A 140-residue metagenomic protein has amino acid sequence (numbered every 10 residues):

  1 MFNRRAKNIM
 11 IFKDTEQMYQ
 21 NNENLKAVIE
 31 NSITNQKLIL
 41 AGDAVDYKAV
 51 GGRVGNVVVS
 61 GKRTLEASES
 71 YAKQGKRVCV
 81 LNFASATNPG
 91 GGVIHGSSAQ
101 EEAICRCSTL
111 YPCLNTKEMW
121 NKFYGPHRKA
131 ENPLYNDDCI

Functional and structural regions predicted by a protein language model:
M1-I140: Macrodomain-like recognition of ADP-ribose-binding/processing modules
